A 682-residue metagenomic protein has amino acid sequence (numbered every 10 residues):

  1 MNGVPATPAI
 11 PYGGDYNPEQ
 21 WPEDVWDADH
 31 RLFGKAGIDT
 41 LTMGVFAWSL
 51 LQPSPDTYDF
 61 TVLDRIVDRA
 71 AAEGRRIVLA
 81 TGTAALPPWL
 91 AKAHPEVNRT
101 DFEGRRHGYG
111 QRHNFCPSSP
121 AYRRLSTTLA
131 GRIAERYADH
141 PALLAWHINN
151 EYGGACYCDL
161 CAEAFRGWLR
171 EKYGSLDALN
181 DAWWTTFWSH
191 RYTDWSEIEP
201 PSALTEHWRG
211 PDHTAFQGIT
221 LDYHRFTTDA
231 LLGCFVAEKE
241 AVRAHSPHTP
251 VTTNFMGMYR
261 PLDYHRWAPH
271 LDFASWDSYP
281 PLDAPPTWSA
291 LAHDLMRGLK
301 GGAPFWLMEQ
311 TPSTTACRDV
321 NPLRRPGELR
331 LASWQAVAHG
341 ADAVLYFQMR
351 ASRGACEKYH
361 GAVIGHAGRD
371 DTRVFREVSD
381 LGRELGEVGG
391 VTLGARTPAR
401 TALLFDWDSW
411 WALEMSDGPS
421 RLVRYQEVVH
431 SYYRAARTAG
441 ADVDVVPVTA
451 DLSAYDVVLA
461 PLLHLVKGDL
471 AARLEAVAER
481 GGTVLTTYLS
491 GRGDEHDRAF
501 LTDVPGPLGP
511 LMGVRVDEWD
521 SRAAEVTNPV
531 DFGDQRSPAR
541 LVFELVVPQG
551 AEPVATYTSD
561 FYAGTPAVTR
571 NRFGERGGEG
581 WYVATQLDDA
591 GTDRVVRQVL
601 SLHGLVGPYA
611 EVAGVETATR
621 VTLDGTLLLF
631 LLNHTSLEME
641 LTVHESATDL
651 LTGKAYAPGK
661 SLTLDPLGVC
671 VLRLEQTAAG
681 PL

Functional and structural regions predicted by a protein language model:
M1-T42, P53, D68-R69, R76 (+1 more regions): N-terminal carbohydrate-binding accessory modules
P8-I10, G37-D39, A71-I77, D139-L144 (+6 more regions): Short, well-ordered coil/turn segments that N-cap beta-strands
Y12-W21, F46-T61, G108-T127, N149-C156 (+6 more regions): The substrate-binding groove and active-site-proximal loops of carbohydrate-active enzymes, especially glycoside
G14, F33, L41, A70 (+7 more regions): Conserved, mostly hydrophobic/aromatic
W21-K35, S126-R132, M256-W267, R325-S333: Short, acidic/polar
A28-G34, T42-G104, E238-H245: Aromatic-lined substrate-binding rim segments of carbohydrate-active enzymes
G104-F273, D277-S289: Polysaccharide-binding and catalytic clefts of secreted carbohydrate-active enzymes
I198, H248, G257, A268 (+1 more regions): Carbohydrate-binding surfaces of carbohydrate-active enzymes
